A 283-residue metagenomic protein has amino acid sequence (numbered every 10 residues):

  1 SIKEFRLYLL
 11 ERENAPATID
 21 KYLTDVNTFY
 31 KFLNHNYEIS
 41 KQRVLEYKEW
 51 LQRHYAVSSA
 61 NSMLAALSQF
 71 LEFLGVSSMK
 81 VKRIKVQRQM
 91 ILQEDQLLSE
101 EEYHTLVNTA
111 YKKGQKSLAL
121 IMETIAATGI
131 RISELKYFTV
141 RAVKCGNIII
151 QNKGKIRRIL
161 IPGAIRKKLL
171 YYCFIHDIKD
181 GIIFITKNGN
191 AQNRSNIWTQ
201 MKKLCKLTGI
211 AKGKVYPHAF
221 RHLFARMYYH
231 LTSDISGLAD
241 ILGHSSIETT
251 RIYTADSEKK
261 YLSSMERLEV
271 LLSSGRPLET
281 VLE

Functional and structural regions predicted by a protein language model:
S1-E283: Conserved catalytic core of the tyrosine transesterase superfamily
